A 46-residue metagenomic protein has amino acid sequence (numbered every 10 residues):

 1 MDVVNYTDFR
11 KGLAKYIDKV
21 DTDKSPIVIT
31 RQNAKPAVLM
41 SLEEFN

Functional and structural regions predicted by a protein language model:
M1-V4, L39: Non-catalytic interaction/Regulatory regions outside core domains
N5-Y6, K35: Alpha-helical interaction segments
Y6-T22: The conserved cystathionine-beta-synthase
I27-N46: Short, charge-rich, low-complexity interaction segments located in flexible loops at or near secondary-structure
